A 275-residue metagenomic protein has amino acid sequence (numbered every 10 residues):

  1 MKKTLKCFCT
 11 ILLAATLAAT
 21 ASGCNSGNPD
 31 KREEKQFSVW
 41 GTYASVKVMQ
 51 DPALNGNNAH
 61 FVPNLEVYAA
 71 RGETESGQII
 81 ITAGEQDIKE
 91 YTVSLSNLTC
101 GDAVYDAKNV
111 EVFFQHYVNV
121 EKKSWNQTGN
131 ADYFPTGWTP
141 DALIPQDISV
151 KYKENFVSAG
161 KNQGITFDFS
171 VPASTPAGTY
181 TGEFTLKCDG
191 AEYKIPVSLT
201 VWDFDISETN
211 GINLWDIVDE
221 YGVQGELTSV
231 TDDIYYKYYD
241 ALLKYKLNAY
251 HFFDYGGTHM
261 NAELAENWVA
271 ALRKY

Functional and structural regions predicted by a protein language model:
M1-I11: Bacterial N-terminal signal peptides that target proteins for export
T10-T20: Bacterial N-terminal signal peptides
A19-K31: Sec-dependent signal peptide cleavage junction
D30-F61, G84-F167: Surface-exposed binding patches on compact interaction domains or structured appendages
V62-E85, G164: Contiguous beta-strand segments within globular domains
R71-S76, D147-S149, T181: Sequence/structural signature of long amphipathic alpha-helices that form protein-protein interaction faces
I80-Y91, L95-T99, Y152-N210: Extended acidic/polar, glycine-enriched regions that form or flank non-catalytic beta-rich accessory modules
E192-Y275: An acidic-aromatic substrate-binding cleft motif
